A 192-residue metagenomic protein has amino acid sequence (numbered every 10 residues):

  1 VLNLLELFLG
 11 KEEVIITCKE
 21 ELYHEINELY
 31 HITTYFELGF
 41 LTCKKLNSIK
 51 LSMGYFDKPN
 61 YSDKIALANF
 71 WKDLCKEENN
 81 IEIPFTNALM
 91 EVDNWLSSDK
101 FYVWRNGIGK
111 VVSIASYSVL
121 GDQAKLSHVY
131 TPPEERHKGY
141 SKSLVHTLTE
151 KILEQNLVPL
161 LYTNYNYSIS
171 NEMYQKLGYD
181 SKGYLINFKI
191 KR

Functional and structural regions predicted by a protein language model:
V1-L5, T131, H137-E154, N171-E172 (+1 more regions): Conserved acetyl-CoA-binding loop-helix of GNAT-fold acetyltransferases
V1-M53, F188-K189: Acyl-donor-binding surface of acyltransferase catalytic domains
G10-C18, I152-T163: Conserved GNAT acetyl-CoA-binding A-motif
T17-L22, L160-Q175, N187-R192: Conserved beta-strand-loop-alpha-helix junction that forms the acyl-donor binding cleft
L29-Y35, Q175-Y184: Conserved acetyl-CoA-binding loop of GNAT-fold acetyltransferases
S48-E82: Short amphipathic alpha-helix that is part of the acyltransferase structural core
I83-Y130: A conserved beta-strand-loop-helix scaffold within acyl/acetyltransferase catalytic domains
V103-N106, Y117-S118, K138-K151, V158 (+2 more regions): Recognition helices and adjacent regulatory flanks at domain boundaries
